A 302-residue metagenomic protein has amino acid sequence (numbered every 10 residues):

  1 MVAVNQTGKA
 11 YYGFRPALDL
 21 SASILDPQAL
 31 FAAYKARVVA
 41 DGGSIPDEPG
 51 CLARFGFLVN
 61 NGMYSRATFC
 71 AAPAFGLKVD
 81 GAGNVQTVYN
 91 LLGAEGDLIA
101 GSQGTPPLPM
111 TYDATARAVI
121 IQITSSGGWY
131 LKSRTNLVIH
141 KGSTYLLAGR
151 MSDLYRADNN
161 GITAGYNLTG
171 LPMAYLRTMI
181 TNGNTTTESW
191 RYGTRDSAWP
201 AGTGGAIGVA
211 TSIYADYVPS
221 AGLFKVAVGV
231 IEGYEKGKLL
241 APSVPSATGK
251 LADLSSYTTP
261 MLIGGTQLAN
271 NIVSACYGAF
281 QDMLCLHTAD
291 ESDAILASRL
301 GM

Functional and structural regions predicted by a protein language model:
M1-G128, L296-M302: Extracytoplasmic low-complexity segments
C70-A72, L146-R150, G161-T163: Active-site-flanking beta-strand signature of metal-NTP-handling nucleotidyl enzymes and homologous cyclase-like
A72-G76, Q122-T124, R150, R195 (+2 more regions): Structured loops at beta-to-helix junctions and adjacent beta-edge loops in soluble globular domains
G101-S125, N136-V138, L146-R156, P172-K250: Extracellular glycan-interaction surfaces
L147, F280-C285: Extracellular beta-strand elements of beta-rich domains used for carbohydrate recognition/degradation or cell-matrix
R156-T163, L171-P172, L262-G265, F280-D282: Exposed, interaction-prone regions of secreted/extracellular proteins
A221-L223, Q267, L284: A structural signal for beta-strand register positions
V244-A279: Flexible glycan-contacting loops in extracellular carbohydrate-active proteins
